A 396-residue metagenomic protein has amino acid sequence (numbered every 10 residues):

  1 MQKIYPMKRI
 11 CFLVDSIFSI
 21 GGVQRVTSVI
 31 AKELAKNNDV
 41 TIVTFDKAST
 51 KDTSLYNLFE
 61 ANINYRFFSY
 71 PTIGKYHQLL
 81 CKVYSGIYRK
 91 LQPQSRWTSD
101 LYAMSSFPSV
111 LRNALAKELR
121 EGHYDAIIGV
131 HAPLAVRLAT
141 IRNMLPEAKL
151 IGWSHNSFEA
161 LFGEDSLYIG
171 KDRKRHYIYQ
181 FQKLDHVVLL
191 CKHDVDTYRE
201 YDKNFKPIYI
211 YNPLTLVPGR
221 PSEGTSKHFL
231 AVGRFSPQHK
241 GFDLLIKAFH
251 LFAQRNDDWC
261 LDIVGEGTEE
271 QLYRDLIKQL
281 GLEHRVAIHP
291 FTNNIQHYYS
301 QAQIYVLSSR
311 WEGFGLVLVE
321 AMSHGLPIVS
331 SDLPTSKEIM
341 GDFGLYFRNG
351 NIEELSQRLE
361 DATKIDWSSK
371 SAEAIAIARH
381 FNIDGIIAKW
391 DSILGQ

Functional and structural regions predicted by a protein language model:
C11, S222-K240, I246-F249: Conserved donor-binding/catalytic core segment of Leloir-type glycosyltransferases
W97-N113, I127-P146: An aromatic- and histidine-rich active-site surface loop
N113-E118, S154, F158, Y168-V187: Membrane-proximal helix-turn-helix segments that form the acceptor-binding/catalytic region of lipid-linked
K149, I178-P218: Donor nucleotide-sugar binding/catalytic pocket of nucleotide-sugar-dependent glycosyltransferases
R274-P290: Nucleotide-activated donor-binding/catalytic signature segment of Leloir-type glycosyltransferases, i.e., the conserved
F291, R310: Aromatic "clamp/platform" in nucleotide-sugar-dependent glycosyltransferases that forms part of the donor/acceptor
P327-S330: Short hydrophobic beta-strand element within catalytic cores of glycosyltransferases and related nucleotide-activated
L345-I352, E360-I365: Conserved acidic donor-binding segment of nucleotide-sugar-dependent glycosyltransferases
